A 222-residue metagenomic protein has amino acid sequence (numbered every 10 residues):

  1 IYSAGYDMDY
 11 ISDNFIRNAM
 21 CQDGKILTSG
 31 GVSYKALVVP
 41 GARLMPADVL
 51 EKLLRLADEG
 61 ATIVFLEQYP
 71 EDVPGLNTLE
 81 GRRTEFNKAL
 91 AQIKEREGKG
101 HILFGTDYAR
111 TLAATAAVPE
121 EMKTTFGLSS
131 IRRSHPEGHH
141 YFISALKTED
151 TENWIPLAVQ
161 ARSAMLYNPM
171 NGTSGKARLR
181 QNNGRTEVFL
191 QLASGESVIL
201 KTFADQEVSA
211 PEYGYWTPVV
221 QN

Functional and structural regions predicted by a protein language model:
I1-N222: Carbohydrate-binding surfaces of carbohydrate-active enzymes
